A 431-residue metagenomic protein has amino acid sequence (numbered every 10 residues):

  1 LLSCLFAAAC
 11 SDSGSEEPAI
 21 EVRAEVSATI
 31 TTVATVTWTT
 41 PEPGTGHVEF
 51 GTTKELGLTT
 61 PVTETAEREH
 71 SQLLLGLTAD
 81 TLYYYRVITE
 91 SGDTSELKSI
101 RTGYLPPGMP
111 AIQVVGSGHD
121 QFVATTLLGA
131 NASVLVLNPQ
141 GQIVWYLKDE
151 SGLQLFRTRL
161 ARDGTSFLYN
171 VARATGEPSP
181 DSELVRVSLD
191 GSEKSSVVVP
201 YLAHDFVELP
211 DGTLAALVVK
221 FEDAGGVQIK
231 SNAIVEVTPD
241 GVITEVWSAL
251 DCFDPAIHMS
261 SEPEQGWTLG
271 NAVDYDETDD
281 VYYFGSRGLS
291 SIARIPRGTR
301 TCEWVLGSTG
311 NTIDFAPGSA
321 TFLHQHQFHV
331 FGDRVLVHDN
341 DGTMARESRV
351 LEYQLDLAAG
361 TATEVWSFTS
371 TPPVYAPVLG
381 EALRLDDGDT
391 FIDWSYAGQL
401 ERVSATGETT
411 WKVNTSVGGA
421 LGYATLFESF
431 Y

Functional and structural regions predicted by a protein language model:
L1-C4: Sec-dependent signal peptide recognition, specifically the positively charged N-region followed immediately by
F6-A9: C-terminal motif of bacterial Sec signal peptides marking the signal peptidase cleavage site
G14-Y104: Short, surface-exposed linear motifs at loops/turns and structural transition points
V26-S27, I88-Y431: Histidine-/acidic-rich catalytic cores in large beta-rich domains
